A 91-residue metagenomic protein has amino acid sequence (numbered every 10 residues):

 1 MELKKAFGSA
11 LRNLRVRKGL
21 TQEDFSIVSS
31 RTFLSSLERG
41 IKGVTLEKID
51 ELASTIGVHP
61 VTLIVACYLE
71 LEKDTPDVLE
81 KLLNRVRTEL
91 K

Functional and structural regions predicted by a protein language model:
M1-R17: A short, Lys/Arg-rich alpha-helix, primarily the initiator
L11, Q22, R31, L46-I49: Helix-turn-helix DNA-binding elements, focusing on the entry/boundary residues of the two helices that contact DNA
K18-S36: Short alpha-helical DNA-recognition segment
S29, E38, K48, C67: DNA major-groove recognition helix of helix-turn-helix
I41-S54: Short, basic-rich loop-to-helix N-cap that marks the start of a DNA-contacting helix
V65-K91: Short, charged recognition helix plus adjacent turn of helix-turn-helix-like nucleic-acid-binding domains
